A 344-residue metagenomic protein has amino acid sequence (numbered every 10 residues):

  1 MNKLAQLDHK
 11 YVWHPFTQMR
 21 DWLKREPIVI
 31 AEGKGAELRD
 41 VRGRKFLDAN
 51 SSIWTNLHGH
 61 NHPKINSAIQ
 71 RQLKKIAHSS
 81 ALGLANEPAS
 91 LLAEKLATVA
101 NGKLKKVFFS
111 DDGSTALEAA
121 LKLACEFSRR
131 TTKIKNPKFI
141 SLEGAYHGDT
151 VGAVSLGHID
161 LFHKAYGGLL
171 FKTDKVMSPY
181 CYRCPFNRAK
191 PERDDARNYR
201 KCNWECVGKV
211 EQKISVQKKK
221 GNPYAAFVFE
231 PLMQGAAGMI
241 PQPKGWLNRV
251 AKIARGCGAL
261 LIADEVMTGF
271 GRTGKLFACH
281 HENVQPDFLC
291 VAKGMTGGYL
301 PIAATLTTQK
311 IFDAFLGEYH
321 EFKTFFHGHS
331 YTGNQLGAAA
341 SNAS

Functional and structural regions predicted by a protein language model:
M1-S344: Conserved N-terminal phosphate-binding loop of PLP-dependent enzymes in the Aspartate aminotransferase
